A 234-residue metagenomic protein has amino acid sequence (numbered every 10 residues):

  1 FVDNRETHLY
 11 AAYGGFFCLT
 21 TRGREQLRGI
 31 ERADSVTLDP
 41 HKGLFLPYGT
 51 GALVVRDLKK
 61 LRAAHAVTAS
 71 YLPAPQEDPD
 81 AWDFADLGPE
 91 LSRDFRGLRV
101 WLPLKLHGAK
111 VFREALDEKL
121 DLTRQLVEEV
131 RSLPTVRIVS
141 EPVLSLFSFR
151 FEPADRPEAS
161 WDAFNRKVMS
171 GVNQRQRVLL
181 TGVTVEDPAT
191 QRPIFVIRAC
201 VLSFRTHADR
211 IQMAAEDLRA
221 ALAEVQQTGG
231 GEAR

Functional and structural regions predicted by a protein language model:
F1-T20: Catalytic PLP-binding core of fold-type I/II PLP enzymes
H8, L19-T20, R28-L133: Active-site C-terminal subdomain of aminotransferase-like
Y13-G15, K42, S203: Active-site-proximal loop/turn and secondary-structure-junction residues that shape catalytic pockets, frequently
L102-P103, S148-P153, I197-L202: Short, hydrophobic beta-strand segments
V130-E141, V183, T228-G229: Flexible, glycine/charged-enriched surface loops at secondary-structure junctions
I138-V172: Conserved PLP-binding catalytic core of the aspartate aminotransferase-like
L146, Q174-I197: Conserved PLP cofactor-binding pocket of PLP-dependent enzymes
E186-R234: PLP-dependent enzyme catalytic core of the Aspartate aminotransferase-like
